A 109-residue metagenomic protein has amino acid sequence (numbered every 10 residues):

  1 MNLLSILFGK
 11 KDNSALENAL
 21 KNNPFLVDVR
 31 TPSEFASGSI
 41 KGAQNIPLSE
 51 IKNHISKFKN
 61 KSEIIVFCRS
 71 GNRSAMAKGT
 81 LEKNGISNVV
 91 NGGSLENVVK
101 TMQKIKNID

Functional and structural regions predicted by a protein language model:
N2-P24, P32-K61, N72-D109: Rhodanese-like catalytic fold shared by cysteine-dependent sulfurtransferases and DSP/PTP-type phosphatases
C68: Short cysteine clusters
